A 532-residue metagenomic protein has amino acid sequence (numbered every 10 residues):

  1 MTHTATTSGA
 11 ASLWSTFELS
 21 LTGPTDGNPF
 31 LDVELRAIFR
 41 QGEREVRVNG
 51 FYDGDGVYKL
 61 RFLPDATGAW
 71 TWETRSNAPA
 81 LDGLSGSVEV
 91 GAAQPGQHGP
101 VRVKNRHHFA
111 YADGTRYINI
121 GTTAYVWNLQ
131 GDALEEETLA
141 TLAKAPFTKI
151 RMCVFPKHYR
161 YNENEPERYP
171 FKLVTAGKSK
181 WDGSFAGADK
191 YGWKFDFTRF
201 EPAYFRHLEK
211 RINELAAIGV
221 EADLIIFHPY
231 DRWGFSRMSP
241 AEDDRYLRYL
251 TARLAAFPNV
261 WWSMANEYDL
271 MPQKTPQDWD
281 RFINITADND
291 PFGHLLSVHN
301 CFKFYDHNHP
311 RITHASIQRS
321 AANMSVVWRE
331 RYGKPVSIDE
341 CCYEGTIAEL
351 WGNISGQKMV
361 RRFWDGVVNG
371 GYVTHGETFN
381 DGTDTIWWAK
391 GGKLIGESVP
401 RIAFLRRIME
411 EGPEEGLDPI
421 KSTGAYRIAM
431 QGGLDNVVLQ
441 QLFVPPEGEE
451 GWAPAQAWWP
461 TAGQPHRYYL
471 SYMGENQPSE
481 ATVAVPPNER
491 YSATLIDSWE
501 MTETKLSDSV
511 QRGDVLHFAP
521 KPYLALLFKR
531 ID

Functional and structural regions predicted by a protein language model:
M1-R44, V48-F51, S87-A93, G451-T461: Non-catalytic, glycine-rich low-complexity segments
A5, A11, N28-P29, T346 (+2 more regions): Aromatic- and carboxylate-lined catalytic core of secreted/periplasmic carbohydrate-active enzymes
I38, R44-R106, D113, W127: Extended acidic/polar, glycine-enriched regions that form or flank non-catalytic beta-rich accessory modules
G50-Y52, S507-V510: Short beta-strand segments within Ig-like beta-sandwich modules, predominantly Fibronectin type-III
G54, A66-T67, P487, R512 (+1 more regions): Surface-exposed loops/turns
P64, L84-G86, V90-A93, P310 (+4 more regions): Mature catalytic domains of secreted/periplasmic carbohydrate-active enzymes
P95-N323: Active-site mouth of glycoside hydrolases
G293, H309-W387, K393-E397: Catalytic-core region of carbohydrate-active enzymes that cleave or remodel glycosidic bonds
